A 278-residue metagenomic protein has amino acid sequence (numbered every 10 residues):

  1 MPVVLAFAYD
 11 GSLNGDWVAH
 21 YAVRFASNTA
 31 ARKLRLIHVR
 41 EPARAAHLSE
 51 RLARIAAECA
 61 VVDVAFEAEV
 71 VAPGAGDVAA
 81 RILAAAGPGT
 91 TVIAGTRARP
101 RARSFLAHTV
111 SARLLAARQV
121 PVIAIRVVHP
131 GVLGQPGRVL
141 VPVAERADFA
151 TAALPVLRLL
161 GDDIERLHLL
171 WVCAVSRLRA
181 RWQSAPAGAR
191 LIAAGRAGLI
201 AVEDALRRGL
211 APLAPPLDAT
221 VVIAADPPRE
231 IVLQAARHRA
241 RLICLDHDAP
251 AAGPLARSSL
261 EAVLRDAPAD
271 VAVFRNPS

Functional and structural regions predicted by a protein language model:
M1-L48, A60-V64, G137-I192, A211-T220 (+2 more regions): Small/aliphatic-rich secondary-structure junction motif
V3, T90-T91, Q119, G137 (+1 more regions): Conserved acidic residues
G15, A75, S104, F149 (+2 more regions): A conditional alpha-helix N-cap/helix-loop micro-motif detector
A19, A45-A53, R196-R207: Short, surface-exposed alpha-helical segments at coil->helix boundaries
S27, A84, A116, A236 (+1 more regions): Solvent-exposed polar/charged
E41-P42, A60-V92, A98-R99, A112 (+3 more regions): Structural beta-alpha unit
A94-A117, L133-P136, L242-D266, P277: Glycine-rich, Arg-bearing micro-motifs that act as flexible, cationic patches
S111-V128, A269-R275: Short, acidic/small-residue loops that bind anionic groups at enzyme active sites
